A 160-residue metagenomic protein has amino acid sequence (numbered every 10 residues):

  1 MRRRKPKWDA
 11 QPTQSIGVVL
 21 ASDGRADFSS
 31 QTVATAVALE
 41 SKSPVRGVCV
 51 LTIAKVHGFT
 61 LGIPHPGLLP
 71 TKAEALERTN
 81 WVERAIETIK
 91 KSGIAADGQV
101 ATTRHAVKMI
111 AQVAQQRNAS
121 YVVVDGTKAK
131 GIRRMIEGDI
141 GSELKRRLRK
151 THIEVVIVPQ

Functional and structural regions predicted by a protein language model:
M1-T32, S142-Q160: Intrinsically disordered or low-complexity boundary/linker segments at protein termini and domain junctions
M1-W8, K90-V122, Q160: Structural beta-alpha unit
A10-G67: Small/aliphatic-rich secondary-structure junction motif
Q31-T35, W81-R84, M109: Well-ordered alpha-helical segments embedded in enzymatic catalytic cores
C49-L51, D97-A101, E154-V158: General small-molecule cofactor/ligand-binding pocket signal
G67-N80: A short acidic, glycine-rich active-site loop that binds or catalyzes chemistry on phosphate/adenosine moieties
V82-G98, L148-H152: A structural motif corresponding to the C-terminal end of an alpha-helix and its immediate exit/capping segment
V124-R147: Glycine-rich, Arg-bearing micro-motifs that act as flexible, cationic patches
